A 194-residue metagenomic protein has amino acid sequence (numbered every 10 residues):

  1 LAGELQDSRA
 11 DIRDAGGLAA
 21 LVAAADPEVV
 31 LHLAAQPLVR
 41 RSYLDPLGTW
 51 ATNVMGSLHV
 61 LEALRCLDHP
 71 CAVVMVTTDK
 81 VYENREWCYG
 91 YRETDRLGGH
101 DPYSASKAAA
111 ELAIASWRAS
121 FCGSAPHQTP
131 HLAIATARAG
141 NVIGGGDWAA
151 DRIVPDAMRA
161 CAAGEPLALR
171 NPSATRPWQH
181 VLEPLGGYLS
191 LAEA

Functional and structural regions predicted by a protein language model:
G3-V29: Conserved Rossmann-fold cofactor-binding substructure of NAD(P)-dependent oxidoreductases
E28-L31, V74: N-terminal Rossmann-like NAD(P) cofactor-binding module of classical short-chain dehydrogenase/reductase
L33-P37, T77-D79: Conserved NAD(P)H cofactor-binding loop of Rossmann-fold oxidoreductase domains
L44-E62, C66, C71-A72, V81-N141 (+1 more regions): Catalytic helix-loop patch of NAD(P)-dependent Rossmann-fold dehydrogenases
H100-Y103, A139-D151, N171-L182: Glycine-rich "substrate-gating" loop/helix at the edge of Rossmann-like oxidoreductase active sites
C122-G123, A133, P155-L167, W178-A194: Alpha-helical substrate-binding/gating segment
